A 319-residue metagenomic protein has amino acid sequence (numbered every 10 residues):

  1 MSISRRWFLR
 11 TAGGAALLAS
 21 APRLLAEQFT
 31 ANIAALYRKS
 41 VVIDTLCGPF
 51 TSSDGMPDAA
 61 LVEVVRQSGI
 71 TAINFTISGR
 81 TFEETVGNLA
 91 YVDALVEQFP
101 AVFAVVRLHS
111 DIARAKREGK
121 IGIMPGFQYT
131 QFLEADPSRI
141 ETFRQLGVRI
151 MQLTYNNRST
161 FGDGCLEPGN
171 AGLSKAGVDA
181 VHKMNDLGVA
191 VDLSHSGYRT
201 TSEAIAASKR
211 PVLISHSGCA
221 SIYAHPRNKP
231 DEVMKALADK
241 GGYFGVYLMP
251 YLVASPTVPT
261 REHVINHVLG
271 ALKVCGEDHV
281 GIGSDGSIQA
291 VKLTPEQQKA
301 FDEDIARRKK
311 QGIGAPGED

Functional and structural regions predicted by a protein language model:
I3-S20, L25-G169, A224-M234, A238-K240 (+1 more regions): N-terminal hydrophobic targeting/anchoring segments and the immediately downstream early-domain regions of hydrolases
V42-P49, S196, I214-S217: Histidine-centered catalytic micro-motifs
D136-I140, R199-R210: Distinct, well-ordered alpha-helical segments
L146-Y198: Metal-dependent enolase-superfamily TIM-barrel catalytic cores that perform enediolate-based chemistry
M184-A204, D278-K292: Extended hydrophobic secondary-structure segments
K209-G218, D302-E303: A short alpha/beta connector and helix-capping loop motif
S221: Catalytic cores of histone-lysine modification enzymes
